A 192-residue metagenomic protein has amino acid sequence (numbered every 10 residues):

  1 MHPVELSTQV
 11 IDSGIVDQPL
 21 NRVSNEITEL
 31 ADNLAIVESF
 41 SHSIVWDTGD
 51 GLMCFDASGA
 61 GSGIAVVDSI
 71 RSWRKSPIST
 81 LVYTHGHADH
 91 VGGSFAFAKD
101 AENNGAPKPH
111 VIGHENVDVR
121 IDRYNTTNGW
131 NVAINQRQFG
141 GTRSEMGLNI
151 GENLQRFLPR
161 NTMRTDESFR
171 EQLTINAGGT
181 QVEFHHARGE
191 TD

Functional and structural regions predicted by a protein language model:
M1-S24: N-terminal pre-domain segments of enzymes
V23-K75: Conserved beta-strand hairpin/beta-sheet module of binuclear metal-dependent hydrolase folds, prominently
N25, A35, F157-E167, H185-T191: Short Gly/Pro-enriched turn/cap motifs at secondary-structure boundaries
E29, S168-D192: Core dinuclear metal-dependent hydrolase active-site scaffold
A31, E38-F40, E115, R170 (+1 more regions): Residues at the C-termini of beta-strands that transition into short coil/loop
S41-S43, G59-G61, G86-H90, V117-V119 (+1 more regions): Solvent-exposed loop/turn segments at secondary-structure junctions within structured extracellular/periplasmic domains
M53-D56, T80-V82, F184: Short catalytic-loop micro-motif centered on adjacent basic/acidic residues
R71-R170, T174: Active-site HxH/HxHxD metal-binding segment of metal-dependent hydrolases
